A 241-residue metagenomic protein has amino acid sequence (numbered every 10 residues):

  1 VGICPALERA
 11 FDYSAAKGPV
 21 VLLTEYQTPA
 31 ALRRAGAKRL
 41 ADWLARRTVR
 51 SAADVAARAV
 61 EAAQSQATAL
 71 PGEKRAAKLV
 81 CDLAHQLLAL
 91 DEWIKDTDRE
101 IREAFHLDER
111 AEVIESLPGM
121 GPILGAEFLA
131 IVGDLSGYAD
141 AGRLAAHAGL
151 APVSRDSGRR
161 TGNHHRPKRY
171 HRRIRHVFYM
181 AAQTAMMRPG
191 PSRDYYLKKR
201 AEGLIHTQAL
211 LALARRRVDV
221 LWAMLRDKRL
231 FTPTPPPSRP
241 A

Functional and structural regions predicted by a protein language model:
V1-A241: A detector of single, family-specific signature residues that are central to catalytic or substrate-handling motifs
